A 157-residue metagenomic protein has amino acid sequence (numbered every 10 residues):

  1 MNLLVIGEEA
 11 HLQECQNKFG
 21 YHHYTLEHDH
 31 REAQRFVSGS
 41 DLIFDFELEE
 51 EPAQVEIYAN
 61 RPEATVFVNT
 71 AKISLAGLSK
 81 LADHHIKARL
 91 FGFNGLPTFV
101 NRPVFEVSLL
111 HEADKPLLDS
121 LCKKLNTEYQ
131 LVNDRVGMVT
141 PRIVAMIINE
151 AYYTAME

Functional and structural regions predicted by a protein language model:
M1-L4: Extreme N-terminal starter segment of soluble prokaryotic enzymes
G7: Short beta-strand/turn micro-motifs composed of small residues that flank or help shape donor/cofactor-binding pockets
A10-L12: Hydrophobic/small residue at the entry helix of a nucleotide-binding pocket
Q16-V55: A short, well-structured beta->alpha microelement
K18, H22, L121, L125 (+2 more regions): Change "in soluble alpha/beta enzymes" to "in soluble alpha/beta proteins
R31-F36, L96-N101, V136-T140: A short acidic, often aromatic-flanked loop/helix-cap motif at beta-alpha or helix-coil junctions that lines enzyme
L48, P52-V132: Rossmann-fold dinucleotide-binding core
V136-E157: Helical "substrate-binding/catalytic lid" subdomain of Rossmann-like NAD(P)-dependent dehydrogenases/reductases
